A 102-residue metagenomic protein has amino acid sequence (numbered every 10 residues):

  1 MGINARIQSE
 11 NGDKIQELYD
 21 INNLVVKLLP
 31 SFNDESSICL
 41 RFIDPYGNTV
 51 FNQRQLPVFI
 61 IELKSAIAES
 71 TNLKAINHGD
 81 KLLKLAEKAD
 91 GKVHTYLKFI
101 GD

Functional and structural regions predicted by a protein language model:
M1-D102: Acidic (Asp/Glu-rich) sequence patches and key acidic residues that form negatively charged surfaces used
